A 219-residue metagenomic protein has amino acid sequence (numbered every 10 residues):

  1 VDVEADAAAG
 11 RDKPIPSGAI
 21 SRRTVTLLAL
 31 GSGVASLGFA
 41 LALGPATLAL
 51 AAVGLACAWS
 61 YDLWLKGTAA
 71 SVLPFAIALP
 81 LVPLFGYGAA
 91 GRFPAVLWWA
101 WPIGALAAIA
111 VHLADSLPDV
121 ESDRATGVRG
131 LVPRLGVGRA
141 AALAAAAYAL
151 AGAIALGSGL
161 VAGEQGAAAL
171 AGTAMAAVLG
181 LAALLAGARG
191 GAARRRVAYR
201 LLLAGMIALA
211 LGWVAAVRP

Functional and structural regions predicted by a protein language model:
V1-P219: Multi-pass alpha-helical membrane architecture of UbiA-family and related isoprenoid/lipid prenyltransferases
